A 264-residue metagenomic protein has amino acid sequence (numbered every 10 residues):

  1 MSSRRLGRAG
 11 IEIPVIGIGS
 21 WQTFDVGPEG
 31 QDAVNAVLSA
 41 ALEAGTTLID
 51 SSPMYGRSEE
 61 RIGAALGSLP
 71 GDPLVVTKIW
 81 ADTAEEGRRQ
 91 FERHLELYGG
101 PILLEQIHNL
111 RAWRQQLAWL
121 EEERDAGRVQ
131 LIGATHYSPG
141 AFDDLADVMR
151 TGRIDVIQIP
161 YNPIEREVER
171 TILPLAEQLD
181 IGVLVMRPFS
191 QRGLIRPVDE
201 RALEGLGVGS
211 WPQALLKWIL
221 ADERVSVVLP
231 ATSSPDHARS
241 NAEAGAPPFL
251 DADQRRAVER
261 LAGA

Functional and structural regions predicted by a protein language model:
M1-P73: N-terminal binding-site loop/beta-alpha segment at the start of enzyme catalytic domains that lines or forms
G7-G10, G63-D72, E92-G100, L120-D125 (+2 more regions): Acidic (Asp/Glu)-rich catalytic clusters
I11-I16, G45-L48, P70-P73, G99-L103 (+4 more regions): Short, well-ordered coil/turn segments that N-cap beta-strands
G19-D32, V76-E85, T135, E200-G207: Active-site mouth loops of central-metabolism enzymes
D25-E29, S52-E60, W80-E86, H108-Q115 (+2 more regions): Acidic-and-aromatic substrate-binding clefts and catalytic sites of carbohydrate-active enzymes
P28-A41, T83-Y98, P139-V148, W211-L216: Short, acidic/polar
L97-W113: Active-site groove signature of glycoside hydrolases
H108-A264: Beta/alpha (TIM)-barrel catalytic core signal, keyed to glycine-rich beta->alpha loops juxtaposed to Asp/Glu that bind
